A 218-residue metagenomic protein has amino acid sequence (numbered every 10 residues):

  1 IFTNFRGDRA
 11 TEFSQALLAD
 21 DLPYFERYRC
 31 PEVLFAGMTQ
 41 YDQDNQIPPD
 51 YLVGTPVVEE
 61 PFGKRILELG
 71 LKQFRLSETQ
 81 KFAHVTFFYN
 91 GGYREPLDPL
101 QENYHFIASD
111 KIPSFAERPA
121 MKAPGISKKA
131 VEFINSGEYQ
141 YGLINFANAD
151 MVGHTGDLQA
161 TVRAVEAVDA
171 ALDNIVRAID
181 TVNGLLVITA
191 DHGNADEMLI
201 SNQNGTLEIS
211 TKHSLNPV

Functional and structural regions predicted by a protein language model:
I1-V218: Feature captures the catalytic ectodomains and active-site-proximal regions of enzymes that hydrolyze or transfer
